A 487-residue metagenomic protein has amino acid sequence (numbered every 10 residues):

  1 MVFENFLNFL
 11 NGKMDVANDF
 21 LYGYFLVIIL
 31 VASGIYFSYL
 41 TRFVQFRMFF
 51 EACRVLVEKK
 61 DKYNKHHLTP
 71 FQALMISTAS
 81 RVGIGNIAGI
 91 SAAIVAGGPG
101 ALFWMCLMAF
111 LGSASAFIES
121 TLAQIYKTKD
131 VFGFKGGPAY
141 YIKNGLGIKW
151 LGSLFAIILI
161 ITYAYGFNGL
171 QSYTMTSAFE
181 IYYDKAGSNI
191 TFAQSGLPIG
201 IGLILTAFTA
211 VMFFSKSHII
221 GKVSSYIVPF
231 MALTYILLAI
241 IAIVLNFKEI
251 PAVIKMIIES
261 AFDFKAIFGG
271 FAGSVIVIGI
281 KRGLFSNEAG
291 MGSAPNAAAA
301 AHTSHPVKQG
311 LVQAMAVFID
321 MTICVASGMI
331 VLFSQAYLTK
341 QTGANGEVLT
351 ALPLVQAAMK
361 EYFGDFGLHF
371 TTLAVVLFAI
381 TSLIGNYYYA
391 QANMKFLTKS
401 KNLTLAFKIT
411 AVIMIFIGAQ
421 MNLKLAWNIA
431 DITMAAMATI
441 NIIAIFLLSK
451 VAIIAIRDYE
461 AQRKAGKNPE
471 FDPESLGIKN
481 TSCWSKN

Functional and structural regions predicted by a protein language model:
M1-I84, I94-A101, G112, F416 (+1 more regions): N-terminal alpha-helical transmembrane segments of multi-pass membrane transport and channel/translocase proteins
N18-E51, A93-G133, I319-S327, L368 (+1 more regions): Extracellular loop-to-transmembrane helix junctions
I29-Y36, L40-C53, T174-F179, G196-L245 (+2 more regions): Membrane-interface loop-to-helix entry segments
S33-S38, M108-F132, P138-A139, K143-Y173 (+2 more regions): Helix-loop-helix module between adjacent transmembrane segments
V55-L74, T78, A109, S120 (+4 more regions): Transmembrane-helix boundary/entry motifs in multi-pass membrane transporters
Y63-V95, L122-K143, I160, F271-A316: Alpha-helical membrane segments and immediately flanking helix-loop junctions that form or couple to the substrate/ion
L111-E119, I201-S217, V228-K248, K281-R282 (+2 more regions): Selective recognition of specific alpha-helical transmembrane segments in multi-pass small-molecule
F117-Y126, V131, L238-M256, F264-G270 (+3 more regions): Extracellular/periplasmic helix-exit of transmembrane alpha-helices
